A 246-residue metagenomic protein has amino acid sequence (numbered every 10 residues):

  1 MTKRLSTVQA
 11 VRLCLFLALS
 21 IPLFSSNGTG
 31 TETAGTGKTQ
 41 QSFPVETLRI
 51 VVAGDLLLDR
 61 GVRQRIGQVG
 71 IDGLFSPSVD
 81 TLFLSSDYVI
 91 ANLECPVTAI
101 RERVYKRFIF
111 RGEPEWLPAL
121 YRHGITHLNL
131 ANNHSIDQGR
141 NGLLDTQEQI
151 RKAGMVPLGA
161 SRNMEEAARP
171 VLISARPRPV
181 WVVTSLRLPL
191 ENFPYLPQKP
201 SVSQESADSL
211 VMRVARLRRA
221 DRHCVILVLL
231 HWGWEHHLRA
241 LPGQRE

Functional and structural regions predicted by a protein language model:
T2-C14: Bacterial N-terminal signal peptides that target proteins for export
R12-P22: Bacterial N-terminal signal peptides
S26-E246: Acidic, metal/ion-coordinating pockets
